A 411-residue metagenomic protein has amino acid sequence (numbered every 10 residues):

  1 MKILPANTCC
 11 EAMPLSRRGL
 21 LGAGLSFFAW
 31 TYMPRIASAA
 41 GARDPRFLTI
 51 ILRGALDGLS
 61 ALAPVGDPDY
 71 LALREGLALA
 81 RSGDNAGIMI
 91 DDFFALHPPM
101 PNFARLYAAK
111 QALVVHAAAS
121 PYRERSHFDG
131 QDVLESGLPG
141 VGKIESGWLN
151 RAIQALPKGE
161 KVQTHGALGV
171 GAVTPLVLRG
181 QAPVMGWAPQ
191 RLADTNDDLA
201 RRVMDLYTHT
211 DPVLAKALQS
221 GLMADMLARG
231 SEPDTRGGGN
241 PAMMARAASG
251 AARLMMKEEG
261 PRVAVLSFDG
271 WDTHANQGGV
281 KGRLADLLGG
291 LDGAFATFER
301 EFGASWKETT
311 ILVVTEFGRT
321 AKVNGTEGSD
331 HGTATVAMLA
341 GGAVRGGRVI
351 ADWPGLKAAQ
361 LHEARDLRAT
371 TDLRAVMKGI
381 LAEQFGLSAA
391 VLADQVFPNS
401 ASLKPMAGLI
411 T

Functional and structural regions predicted by a protein language model:
K2-E301, V336-T411: Feature for exported/extracytoplasmic and membrane-associated proteins, marking the mature portion
F295, E299-T326: Metal-dependent active-site segment of extracytoplasmic phospho-/sulfohydrolases and closely related
F317-R348: Histidine-centered active-site microenvironments of extracellular/periplasmic hydrolases and transferases
